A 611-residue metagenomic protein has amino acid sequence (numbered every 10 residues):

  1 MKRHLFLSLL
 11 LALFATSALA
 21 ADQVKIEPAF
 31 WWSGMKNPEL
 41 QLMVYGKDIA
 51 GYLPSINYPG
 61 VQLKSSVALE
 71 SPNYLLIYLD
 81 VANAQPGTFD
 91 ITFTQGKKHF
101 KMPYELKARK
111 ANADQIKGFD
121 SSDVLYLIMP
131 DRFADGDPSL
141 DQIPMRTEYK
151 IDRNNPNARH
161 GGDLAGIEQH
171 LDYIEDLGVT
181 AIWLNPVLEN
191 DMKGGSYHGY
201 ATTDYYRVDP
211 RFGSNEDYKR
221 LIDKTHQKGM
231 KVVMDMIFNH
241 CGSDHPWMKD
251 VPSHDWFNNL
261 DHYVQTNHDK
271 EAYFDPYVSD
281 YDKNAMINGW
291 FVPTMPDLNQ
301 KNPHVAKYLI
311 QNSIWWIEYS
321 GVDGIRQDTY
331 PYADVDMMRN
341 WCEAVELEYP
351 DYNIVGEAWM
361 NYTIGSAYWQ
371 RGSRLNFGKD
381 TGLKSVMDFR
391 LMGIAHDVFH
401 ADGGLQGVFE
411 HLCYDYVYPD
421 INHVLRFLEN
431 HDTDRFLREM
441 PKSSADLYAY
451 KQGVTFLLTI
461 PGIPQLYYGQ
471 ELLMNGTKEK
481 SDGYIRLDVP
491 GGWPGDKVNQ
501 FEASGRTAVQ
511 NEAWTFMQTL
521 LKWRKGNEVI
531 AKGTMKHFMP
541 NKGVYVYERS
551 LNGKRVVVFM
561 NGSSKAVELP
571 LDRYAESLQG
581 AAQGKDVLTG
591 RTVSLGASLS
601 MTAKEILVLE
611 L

Functional and structural regions predicted by a protein language model:
S8-S17: Bacterial N-terminal signal peptides
A21-G51, L106-A108: Beta-strand/beta-sandwich contexts
K36-T88, T92-K97: Immunoglobulin-like IPT/TIG beta-sandwich domains and homologous Ig-like subdomains
L106-L127, R132, G136-D137: Low-complexity, Pro/Ser/Thr- and charge-rich linker/hinge segments at domain boundaries
F133-I314, Y319, M338-E348, A358 (+3 more regions): Substrate-binding/active-site clefts of carbohydrate-active enzymes
G136-N155, R159, W359-M360, Y418-N430 (+2 more regions): Loop/helix patches that line or flank the sugar-binding groove of alpha-linked glycan CAZymes
I222, H240, H245-M248, I314 (+8 more regions): Active-site-proximal helices and loops of the catalytic beta/alpha 8
L595-L611: C-terminal beta-strand-rich structural cap/linker in extracellular carbohydrate-active enzymes
